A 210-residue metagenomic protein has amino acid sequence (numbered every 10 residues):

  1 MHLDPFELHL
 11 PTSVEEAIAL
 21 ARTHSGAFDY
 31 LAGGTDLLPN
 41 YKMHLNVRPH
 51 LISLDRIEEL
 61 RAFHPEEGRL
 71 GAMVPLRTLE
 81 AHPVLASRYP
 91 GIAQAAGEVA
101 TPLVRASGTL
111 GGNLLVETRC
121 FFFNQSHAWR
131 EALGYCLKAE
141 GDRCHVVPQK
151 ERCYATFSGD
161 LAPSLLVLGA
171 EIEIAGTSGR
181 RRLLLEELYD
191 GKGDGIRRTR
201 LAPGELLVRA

Functional and structural regions predicted by a protein language model:
M1-R209: C-terminal structural segment of proteins
